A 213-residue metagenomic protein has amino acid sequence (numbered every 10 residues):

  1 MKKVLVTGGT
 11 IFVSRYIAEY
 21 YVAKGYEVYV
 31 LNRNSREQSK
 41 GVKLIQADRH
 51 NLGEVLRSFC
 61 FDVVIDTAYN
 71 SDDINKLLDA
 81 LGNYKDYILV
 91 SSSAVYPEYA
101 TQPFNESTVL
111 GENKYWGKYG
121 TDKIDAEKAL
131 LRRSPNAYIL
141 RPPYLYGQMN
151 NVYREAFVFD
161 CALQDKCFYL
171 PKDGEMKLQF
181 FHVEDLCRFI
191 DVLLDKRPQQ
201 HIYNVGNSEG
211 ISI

Functional and structural regions predicted by a protein language model:
V4-K24: N-terminal Rossmann NAD(P)H-binding glycine-rich loop of SDR-like oxidoreductase domains
T7, L31, T67, V90-S92 (+1 more regions): SDR active-site strand-loop-helix element
E27-R33: Conserved glycine-rich Rossmann-like NAD(P)H-binding loop of the short-chain dehydrogenase/reductase
N34-L89, V95-E98: NAD(P)H-binding glycine-rich loop region in Rossmannoid oxidoreductase-like domains and their noncatalytic homologs
S93-G117, R132: Active-site "gating" loop of Rossmann-like NAD(P)-dependent oxidoreductase/epimerase domains
D122: Active-site helix of classical SDR
E127-M149: Conserved beta-loop-beta element that borders a ligand/cofactor-binding pocket
F159-Y169, M176-I211: Alpha-helical substrate-binding/gating segment
